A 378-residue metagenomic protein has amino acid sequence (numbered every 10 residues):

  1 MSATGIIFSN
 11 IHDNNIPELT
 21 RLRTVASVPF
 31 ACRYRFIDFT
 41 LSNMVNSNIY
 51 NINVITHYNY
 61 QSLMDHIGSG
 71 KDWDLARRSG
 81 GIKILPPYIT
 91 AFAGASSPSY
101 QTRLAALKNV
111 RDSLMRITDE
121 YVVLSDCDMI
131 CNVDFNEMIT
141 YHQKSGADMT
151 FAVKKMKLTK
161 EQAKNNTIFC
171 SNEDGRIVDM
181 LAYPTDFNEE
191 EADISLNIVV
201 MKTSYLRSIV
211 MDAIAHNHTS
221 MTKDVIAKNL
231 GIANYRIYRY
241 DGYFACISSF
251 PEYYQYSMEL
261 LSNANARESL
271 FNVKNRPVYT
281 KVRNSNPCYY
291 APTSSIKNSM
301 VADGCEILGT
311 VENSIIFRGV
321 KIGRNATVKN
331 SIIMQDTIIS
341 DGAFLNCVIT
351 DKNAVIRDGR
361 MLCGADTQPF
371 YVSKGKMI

Functional and structural regions predicted by a protein language model:
M1-E259, V372: Unchanged
M1-I11, S204, D212-I378: Left-handed beta-helix
